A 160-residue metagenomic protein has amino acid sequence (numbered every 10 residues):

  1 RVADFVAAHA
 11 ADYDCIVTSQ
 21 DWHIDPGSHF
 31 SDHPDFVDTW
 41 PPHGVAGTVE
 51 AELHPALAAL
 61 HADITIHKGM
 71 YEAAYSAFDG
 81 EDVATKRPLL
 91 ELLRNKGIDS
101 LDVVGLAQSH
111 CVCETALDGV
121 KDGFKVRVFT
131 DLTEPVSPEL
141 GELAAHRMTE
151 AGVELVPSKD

Functional and structural regions predicted by a protein language model:
V2-A3, T85, S100, Q108 (+2 more regions): Catalytic phosphate/metal-binding cores of nucleic-acid and nucleotide-processing enzymes, i.e., regions that mediate
A3-S100: Active-site alpha/beta core segments
V6, H110-K121: Histidine-anchored nucleotide/phosphate-binding helix
H23, A107-C111: Gly/Ser/Thr-rich loops at beta-strand to alpha-helix junctions that form or flank small-molecule/cofactor-binding
P41-P42, E50-I64, P138-D160: Structural recognition of alpha->loop->beta junctions
I98, F124, V153: Short phosphate-binding/catalytic loops that engage adenosine nucleotides
D102-G105, F124-P138: A short glycine-rich beta-strand->turn/loop micro-motif centered on a GG-aromatic cluster
